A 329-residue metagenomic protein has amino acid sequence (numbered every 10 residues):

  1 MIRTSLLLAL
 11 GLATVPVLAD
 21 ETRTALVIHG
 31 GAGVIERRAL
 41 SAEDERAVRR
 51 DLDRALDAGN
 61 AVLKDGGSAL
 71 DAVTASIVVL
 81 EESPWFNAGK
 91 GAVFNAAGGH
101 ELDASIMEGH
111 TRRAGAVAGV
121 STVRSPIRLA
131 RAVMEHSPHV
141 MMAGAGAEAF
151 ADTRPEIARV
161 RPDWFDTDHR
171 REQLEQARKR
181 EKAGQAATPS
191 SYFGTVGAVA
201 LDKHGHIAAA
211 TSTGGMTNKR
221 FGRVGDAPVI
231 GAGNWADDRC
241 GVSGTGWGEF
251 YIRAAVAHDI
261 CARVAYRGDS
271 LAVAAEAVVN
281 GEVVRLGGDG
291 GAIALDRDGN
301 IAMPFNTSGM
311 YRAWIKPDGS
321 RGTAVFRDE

Functional and structural regions predicted by a protein language model:
M1-L6: Bacterial N-terminal signal peptides that target proteins for export
T14-P16: N-terminal signal peptide c-region/cleavage motif recognized by signal peptidases
D20-E329: Alpha/propeptide regions of enzymes that mature by internal proteolysis
